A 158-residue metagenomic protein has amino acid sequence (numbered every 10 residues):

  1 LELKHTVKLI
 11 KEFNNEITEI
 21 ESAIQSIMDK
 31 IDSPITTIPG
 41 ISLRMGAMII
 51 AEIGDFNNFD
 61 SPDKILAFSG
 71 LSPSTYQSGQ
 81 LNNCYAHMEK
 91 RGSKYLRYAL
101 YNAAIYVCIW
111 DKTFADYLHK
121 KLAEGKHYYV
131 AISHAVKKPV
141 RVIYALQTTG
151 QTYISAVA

Functional and structural regions predicted by a protein language model:
L1-R44, I53, D111: Helix-hairpin-helix/helix-loop-helix acidic hairpins
H5, A99-N102, R141-A145: Short, hydrophobic/amphipathic alpha-helical patches that form generic packing surfaces within helical domains
L9, E16, G92, L96 (+2 more regions): Hydrophobic (often cysteine-bearing) scaffold residues that line and stabilize catalytic clefts of nucleotide/cofactor
I20, M48, V142: Short alpha-helical functional segments enriched in proximate histidine and acidic residues
T37, L43-E124, Y128: Phosphate-backbone recognition surface of nucleic-acid-processing proteins
I109-A158: Acidic, carboxylate-rich catalytic segments that either coordinate divalent cations
